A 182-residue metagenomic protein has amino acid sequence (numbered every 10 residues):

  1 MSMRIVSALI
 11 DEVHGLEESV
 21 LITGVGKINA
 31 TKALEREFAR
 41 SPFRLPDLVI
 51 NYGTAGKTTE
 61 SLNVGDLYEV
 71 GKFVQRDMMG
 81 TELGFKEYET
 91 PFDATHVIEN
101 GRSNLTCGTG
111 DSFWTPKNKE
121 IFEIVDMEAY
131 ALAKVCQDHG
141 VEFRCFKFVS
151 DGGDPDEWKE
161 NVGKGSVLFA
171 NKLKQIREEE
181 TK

Functional and structural regions predicted by a protein language model:
M1-R4: Extreme N-terminal starter segment of soluble prokaryotic enzymes
V6-I10: Structural motif
D11-T181: Glycine-rich phosphate- or other oxyanion-binding loops that anchor nucleotides, phosphorylated ligands
